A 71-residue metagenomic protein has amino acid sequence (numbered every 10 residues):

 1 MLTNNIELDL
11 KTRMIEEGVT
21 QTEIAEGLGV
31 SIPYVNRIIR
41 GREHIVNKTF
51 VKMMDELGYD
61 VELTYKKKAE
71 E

Functional and structural regions predicted by a protein language model:
M1-E17: A short, Lys/Arg-rich alpha-helix, primarily the initiator
T12, E26, R37: DNA-binding alpha-helical recognition surfaces that contact promoter or target DNA
M14, A25, M54: The alpha-helix within a helix-turn-helix
G18-V19, I45: Residue-level signal for the short linker/turn that defines the boundary of a DNA-recognition helix
V19-P33: Short alpha-helical DNA-recognition segment
G29-H44: Recognition helix of helix-turn-helix/homeodomain-like DNA-binding domains that insert into the DNA major groove
K48-L63: DNA major-groove recognition helix of helix-turn-helix/homeodomain DNA-binding modules
L63-E71: Short, charged recognition helix plus adjacent turn of helix-turn-helix-like nucleic-acid-binding domains
